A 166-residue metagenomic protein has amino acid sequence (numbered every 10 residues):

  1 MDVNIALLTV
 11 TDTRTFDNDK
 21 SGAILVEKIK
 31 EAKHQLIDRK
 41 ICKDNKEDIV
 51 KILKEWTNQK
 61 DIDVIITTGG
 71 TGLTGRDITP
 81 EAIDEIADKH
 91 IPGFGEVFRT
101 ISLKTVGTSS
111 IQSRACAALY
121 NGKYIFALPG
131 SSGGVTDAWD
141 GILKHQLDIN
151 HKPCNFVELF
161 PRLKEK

Functional and structural regions predicted by a protein language model:
M1-K166: Non-catalytic beta/alpha edge segments that cap or flank active sites
